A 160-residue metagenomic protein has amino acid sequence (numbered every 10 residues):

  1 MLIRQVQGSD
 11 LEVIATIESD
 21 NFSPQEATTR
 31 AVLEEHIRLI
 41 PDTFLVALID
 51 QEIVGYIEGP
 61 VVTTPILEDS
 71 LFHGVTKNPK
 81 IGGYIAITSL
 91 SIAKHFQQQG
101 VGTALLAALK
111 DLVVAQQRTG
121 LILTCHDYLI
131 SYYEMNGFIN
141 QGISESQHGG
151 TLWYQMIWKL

Functional and structural regions predicted by a protein language model:
M1-I14: A short beta-loop-alpha structural element at the N-terminal edge of CoA-dependent acyl/N-acetyltransferase catalytic
V6, T88, T124-C125: Small/polar loops that bind or transfer phosphate-bearing groups
P24-D50, E58-K77: Active-site rim helix/loop that mediates acceptor-substrate recognition in acyltransferases
Y56-S91, Q97, A107, Q147-L152: Conserved acyl-donor/pantetheine-binding loop and adjacent beta-alpha core of acyl/acetyltransferases and related
V61-T64, T124, E134, I139-Q155: Conserved catalytic-core motifs of GNAT/GCN5-like acyltransferases
P79-K80, A93-A107, Q116, I130-S131 (+1 more regions): Conserved glycine-rich acetyl-CoA-binding loop
L106, L112-H126: Conserved GNAT acetyl-CoA-binding A-motif
